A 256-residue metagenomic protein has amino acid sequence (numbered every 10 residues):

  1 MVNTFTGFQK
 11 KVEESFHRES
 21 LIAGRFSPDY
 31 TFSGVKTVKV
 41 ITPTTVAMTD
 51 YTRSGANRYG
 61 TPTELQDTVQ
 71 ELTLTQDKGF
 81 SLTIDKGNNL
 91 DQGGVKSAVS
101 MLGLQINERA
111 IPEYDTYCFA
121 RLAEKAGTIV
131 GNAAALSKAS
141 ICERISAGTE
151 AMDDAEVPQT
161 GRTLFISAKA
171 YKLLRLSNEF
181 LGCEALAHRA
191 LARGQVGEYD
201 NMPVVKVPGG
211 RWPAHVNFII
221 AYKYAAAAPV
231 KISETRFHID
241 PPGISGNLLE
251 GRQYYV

Functional and structural regions predicted by a protein language model:
M1-V2, Y59: Short, charged, low-complexity amphipathic alpha-helix
V2-T49, T68-Q76, S81, L136-A139 (+1 more regions): Sequence/fold signature of self-assembling virion shell proteins
L21-I22, T49, D115-F119, P158-G161: Intrinsically disordered or highly flexible coil/loop and linker segments, enriched in small and charged/polar residues
T45, G60-P62, T68-A98, G148-S177: Structured, hydrophobic secondary-structure cores that serve as assembly/anchoring elements
R53-T63: Short Gly/aromatic-enriched secondary-structure transition segments
E64-T68, S97-A98, E108-R109, A187-A192: Glycine-rich loops and low-complexity Gly/Arg-rich segments that provide flexible linkers or classic glycine-based
N89-A155: Alpha-helical scaffold segments that mediate packing/assembly in large oligomeric complexes
A126-Q195: Extended, solvent-exposed, turn-rich assembly/linker loops in the middle of proteins
